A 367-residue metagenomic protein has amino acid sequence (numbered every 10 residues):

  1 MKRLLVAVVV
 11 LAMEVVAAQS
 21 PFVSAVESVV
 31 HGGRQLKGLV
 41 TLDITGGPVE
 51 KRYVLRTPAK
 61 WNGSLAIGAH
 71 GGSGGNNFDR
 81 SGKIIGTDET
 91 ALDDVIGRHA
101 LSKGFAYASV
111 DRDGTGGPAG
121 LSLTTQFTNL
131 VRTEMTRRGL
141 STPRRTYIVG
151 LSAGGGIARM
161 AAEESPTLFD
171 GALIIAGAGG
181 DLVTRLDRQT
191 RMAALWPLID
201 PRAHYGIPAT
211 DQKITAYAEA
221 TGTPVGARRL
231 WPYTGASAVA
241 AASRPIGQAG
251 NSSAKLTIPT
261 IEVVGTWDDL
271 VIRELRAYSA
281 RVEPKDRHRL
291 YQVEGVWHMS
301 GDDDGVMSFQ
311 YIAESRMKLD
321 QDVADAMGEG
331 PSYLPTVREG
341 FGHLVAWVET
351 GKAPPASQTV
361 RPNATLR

Functional and structural regions predicted by a protein language model:
S20-L55, L173-K255, P331-L334, P355-T359 (+1 more regions): Accessory cap/linker subdomain of secreted extracellular hydrolases
P58-G63, F127-S152, L168: Gly/Ser-rich "nucleophile elbow"/oxyanion-hole loop immediately N-terminal to the catalytic nucleophile in hydrolases
G63-S73, I261-V263: Short beta-strand element of the alpha/beta-hydrolase
N76-G86, P118-L121, R137, R159-A162 (+4 more regions): Short, solvent-exposed loop/turn and secondary-structure capping segments
V95-G114, L344: Conserved alpha/beta-hydrolase
G116-R137, T336-G342: Alpha/beta-hydrolase active-site loop
R144-W196: Primarily recognizes the serine-hydrolase "nucleophile elbow" in alpha/beta-hydrolase and SGNH/GDSL folds
R228-R367: C-terminal subdomain of alpha/beta-hydrolase-fold enzymes, centered on the catalytic histidine and its supporting
